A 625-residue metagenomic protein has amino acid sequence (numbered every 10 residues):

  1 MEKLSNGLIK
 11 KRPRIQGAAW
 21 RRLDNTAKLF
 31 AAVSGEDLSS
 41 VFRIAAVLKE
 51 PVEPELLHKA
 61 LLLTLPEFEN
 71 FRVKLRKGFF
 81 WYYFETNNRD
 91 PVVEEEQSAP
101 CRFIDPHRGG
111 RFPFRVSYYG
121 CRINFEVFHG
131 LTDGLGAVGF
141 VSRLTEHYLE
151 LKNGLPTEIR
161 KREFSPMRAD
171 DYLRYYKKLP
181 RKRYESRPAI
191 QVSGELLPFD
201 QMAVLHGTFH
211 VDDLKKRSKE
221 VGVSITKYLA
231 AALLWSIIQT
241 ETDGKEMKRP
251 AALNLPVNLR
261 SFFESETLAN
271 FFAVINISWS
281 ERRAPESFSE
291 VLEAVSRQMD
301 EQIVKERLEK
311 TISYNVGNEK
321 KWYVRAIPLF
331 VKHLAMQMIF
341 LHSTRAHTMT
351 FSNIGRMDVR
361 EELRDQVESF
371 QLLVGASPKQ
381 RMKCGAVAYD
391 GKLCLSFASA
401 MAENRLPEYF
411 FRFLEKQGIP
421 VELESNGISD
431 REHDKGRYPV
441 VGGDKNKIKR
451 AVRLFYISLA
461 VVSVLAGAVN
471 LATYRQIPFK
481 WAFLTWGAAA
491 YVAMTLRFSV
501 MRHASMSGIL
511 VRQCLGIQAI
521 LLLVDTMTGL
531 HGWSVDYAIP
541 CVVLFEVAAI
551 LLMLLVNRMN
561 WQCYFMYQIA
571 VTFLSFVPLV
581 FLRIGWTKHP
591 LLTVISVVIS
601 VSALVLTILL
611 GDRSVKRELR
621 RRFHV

Functional and structural regions predicted by a protein language model:
M1-N25, L131-G139, R143-K216, L414-D430: Non-catalytic, low-complexity flexible loops and terminal extensions
E2-F80, N88-R115, Q239-D430: Acyl-thioester-dependent acyl-group transfer interface
V47, H107-L151, R160-E163, D171 (+1 more regions): Histidine-centered acyl-transfer/condensation active-site motif and its immediate structural neighborhood
K49-E67, E126-S142, H206-D243, L395-S399 (+1 more regions): Acyl activation and transfer enzymes in specialized metabolism, enriched for ANL adenylate-forming modules
A231, L510-G516, F565-S575: Central hydrophobic cores of alpha-helical transmembrane segments in multi-pass integral membrane proteins
S429-A488: N-terminal topogenic module of multi-pass integral membrane proteins
L465-T485, R502-S507, L523-V542, M559-C563 (+1 more regions): Membrane-helix interface and helix-disruption motif detector
V615-V625: Short, highly charged, low-complexity non-transmembrane loops/tails of multi-pass membrane proteins
